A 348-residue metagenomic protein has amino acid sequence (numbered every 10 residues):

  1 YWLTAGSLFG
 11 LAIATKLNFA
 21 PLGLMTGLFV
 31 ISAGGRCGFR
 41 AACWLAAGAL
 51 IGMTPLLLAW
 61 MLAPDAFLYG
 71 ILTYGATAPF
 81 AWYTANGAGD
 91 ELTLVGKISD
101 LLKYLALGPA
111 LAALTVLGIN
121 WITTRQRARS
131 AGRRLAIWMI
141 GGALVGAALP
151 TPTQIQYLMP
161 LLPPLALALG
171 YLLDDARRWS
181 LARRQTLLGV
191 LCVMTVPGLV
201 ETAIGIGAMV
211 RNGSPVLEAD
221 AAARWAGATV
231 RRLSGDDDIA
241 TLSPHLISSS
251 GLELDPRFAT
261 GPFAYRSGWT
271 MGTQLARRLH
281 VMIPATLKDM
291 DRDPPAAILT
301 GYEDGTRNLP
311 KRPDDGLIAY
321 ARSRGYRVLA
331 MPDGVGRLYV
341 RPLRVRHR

Functional and structural regions predicted by a protein language model:
Y1-G10, F39-A46, A131-G141: Short hydrophobic alpha-helices at membrane interfaces in multi-pass membrane enzymes
W2-L17, G23-V30, L50-I51, I140-L149: Membrane-interface alpha helices of multi-pass inner-membrane proteins
T15, P21-L22, L144-R184, G189: Hydrophobic/aromatic-rich transmembrane helices and adjacent perimembrane loops
A20-L24, L28, G108, P215-T270 (+2 more regions): Short periplasmic/luminal acceptor-recognition loop of GT-C membrane glycosyltransferases, typified by
L22-L50, L117-A128, L167, L173-L181: Perimembrane helix-loop-helix junctions
C37-L62, A112-L117, L187-P197: Hydrophobic alpha-helical membrane-interfacial segments at the cytosolic entry of transmembrane helices
A41-T84, L107, L149: Membrane-lumen/periplasm interface segments of specific transmembrane helices in polyprenyl phosphate-linked
D100-S130, I137-G142, L169: Hydrophobic, aromatic-rich transmembrane alpha-helices and their immediate juxtamembrane boundary segments
